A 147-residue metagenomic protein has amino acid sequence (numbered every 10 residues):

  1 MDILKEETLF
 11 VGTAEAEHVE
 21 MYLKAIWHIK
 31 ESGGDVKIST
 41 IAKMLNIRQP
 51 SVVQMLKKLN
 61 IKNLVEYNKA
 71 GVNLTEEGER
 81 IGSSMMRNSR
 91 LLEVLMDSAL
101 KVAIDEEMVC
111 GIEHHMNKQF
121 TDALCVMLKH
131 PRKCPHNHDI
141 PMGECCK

Functional and structural regions predicted by a protein language model:
M1-K24: Short alpha-helical segments that sit at the start of domains
S32-A42: Short acidic, hydrophobic short linear motifs in intrinsically disordered regions
P50: Key DNA-contact positions within bacterial/archaeal DNA-binding proteins
L56-K57: Short, hydrophobic-biased segments on the C-terminal half of alpha helices that form "recognition helices"
N60-A70: A short, conserved structural fragment
A70-N88: Basic, amphipathic "hinge/linker" alpha-helix immediately C-terminal to the N-terminal HTH DNA-binding motif
G111-K147: C-terminal regulatory/oligomerization modules of transcriptional regulators
